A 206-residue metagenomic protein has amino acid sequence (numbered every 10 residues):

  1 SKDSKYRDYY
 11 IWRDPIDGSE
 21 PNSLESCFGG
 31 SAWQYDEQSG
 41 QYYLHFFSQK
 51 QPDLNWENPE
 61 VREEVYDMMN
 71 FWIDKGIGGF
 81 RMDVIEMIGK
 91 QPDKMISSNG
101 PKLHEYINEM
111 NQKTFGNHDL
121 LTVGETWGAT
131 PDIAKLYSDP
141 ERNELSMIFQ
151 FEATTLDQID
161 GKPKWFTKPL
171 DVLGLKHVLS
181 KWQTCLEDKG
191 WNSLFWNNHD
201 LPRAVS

Functional and structural regions predicted by a protein language model:
S1-S206: Active-site and adjacent substrate-binding regions of carbohydrate-active enzymes
